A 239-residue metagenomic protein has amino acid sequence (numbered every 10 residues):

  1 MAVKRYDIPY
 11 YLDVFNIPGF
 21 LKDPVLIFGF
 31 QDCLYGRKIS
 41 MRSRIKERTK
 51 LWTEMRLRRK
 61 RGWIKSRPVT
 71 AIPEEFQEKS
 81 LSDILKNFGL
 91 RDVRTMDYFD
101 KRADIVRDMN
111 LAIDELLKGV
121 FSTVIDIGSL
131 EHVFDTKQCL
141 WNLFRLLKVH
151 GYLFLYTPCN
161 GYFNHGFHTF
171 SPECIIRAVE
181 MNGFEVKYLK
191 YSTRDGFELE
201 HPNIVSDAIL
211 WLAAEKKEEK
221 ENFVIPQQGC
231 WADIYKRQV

Functional and structural regions predicted by a protein language model:
M1-D23, D32-K46, K50: Class I SAM-dependent methyltransferase Rossmann-like catalytic core, especially the SAM/SAH-binding loop
P24, S171, D207-L210: Residues that flank catalytic or metal-binding motifs in active/ligand-binding sites
V25-F28, F76-Y162: Conserved SAM-binding loop
L26-G29, A213-E215: Short beta-strand segments
C33-M96: Aromatic- and Gly/Pro-rich amphipathic surface segment
L34-K38, A103-I105, I113, V133 (+3 more regions): Short catalytic/ligand-binding loop motif for oxyanion handling, primarily in non-cytosolic enzymes, centered on
N160, G166-S192: Conserved Class I S-adenosyl-L-methionine
F197-V239: Core SAM-dependent methyltransferase catalytic element
